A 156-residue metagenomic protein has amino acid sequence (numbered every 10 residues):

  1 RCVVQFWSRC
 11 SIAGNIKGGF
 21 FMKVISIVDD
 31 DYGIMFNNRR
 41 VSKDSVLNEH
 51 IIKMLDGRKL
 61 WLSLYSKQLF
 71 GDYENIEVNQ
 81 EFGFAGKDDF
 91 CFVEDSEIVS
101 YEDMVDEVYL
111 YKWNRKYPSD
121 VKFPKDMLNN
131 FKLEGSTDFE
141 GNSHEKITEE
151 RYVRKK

Functional and structural regions predicted by a protein language model:
R1-F21: Short, Lys/Arg-enriched N-terminal segments with co-localized hydrophobic residues within the first ~10-30 amino acids
G14-K156: Enzymes that bind and transform nitrogen-containing heteroaromatic metabolites
